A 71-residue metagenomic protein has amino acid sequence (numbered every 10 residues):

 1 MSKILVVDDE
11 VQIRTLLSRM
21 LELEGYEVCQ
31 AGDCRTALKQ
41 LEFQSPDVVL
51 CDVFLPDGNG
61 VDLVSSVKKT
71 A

Functional and structural regions predicted by a protein language model:
M1-L5: Non-catalytic signal-transmission and effector/linker regions of two-component phosphorelay proteins
D8: Conserved acidic carboxylate
V11-C29: Two-component/phosphorelay signaling modules centered on CheY-like receiver
Q30, L55-G58: Residue-level signal for the "D+5" position in two-component response regulator receiver
Q30-V48, S66: Acidic, metal-coordinating helix/loop segments flanking the phosphotransfer/catalytic sites of two-component signaling
D33, N59-D62: Acidic catalytic/metal-coordinating carboxylates
D52: Active-site residues of response regulator receiver
